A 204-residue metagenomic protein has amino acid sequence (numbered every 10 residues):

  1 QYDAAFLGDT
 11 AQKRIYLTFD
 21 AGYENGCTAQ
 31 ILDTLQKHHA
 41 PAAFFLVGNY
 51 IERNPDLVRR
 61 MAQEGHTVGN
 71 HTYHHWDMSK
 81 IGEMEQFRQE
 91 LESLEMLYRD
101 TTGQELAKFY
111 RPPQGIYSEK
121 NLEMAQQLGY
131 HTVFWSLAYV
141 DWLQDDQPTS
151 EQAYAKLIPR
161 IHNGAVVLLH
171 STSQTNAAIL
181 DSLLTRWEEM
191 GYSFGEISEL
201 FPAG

Functional and structural regions predicted by a protein language model:
Q1-G82, Q86, E90-D100, L106-A107 (+1 more regions): Active-site beta->alpha N-cap acidic-glycine motif
D20, L35, F44, V68-H71 (+5 more regions): Conserved, mostly hydrophobic/aromatic
N25-C27, W76-T102, I116-N163, N176-A178: Alpha-helical scaffold elements lining the catalytic groove of polysaccharide deacetylases
H38, E64-G65, L128, N163-G164 (+1 more regions): Structured helix-beta-strand junction loops
N49, Y73, G115, T172-Q174: Solvent-exposed coil/turn segments that connect beta secondary-structure elements in extracytoplasmic/periplasmic
Q114, S136-L137, H170-S171, S198-E199: Short secondary-structure boundary segments
S173, T185-G204: Low-complexity, Gly/Ser/Thr/Pro-rich intrinsically disordered linker/tail segments
